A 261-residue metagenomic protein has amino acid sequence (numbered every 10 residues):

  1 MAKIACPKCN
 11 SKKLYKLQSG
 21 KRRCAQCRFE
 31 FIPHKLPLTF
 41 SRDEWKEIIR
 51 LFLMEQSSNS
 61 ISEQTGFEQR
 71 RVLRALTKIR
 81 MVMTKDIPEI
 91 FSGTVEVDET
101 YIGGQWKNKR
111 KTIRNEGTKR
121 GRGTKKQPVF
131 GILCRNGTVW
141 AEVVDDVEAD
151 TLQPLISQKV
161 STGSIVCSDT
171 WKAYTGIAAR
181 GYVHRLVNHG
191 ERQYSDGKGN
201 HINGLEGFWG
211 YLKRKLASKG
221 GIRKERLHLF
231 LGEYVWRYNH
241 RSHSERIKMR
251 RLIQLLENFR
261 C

Functional and structural regions predicted by a protein language model:
M1-C261: Residue-level recognition of single "structural anchor" positions that define or cap local secondary structure
